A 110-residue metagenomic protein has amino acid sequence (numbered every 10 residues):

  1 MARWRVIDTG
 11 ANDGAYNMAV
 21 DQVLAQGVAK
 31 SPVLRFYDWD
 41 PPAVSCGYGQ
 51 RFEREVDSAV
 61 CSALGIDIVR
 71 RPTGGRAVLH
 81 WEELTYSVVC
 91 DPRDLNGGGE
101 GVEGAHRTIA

Functional and structural regions predicted by a protein language model:
M1-E55, A59, A63, D67-R71: Active-site loop/lid in soluble adenylation, ligation, and acyl-transfer enzymes
D8, N96-E100: Short coil/turn segments at secondary-structure junctions
D13, E100-G101: Alpha-helix capping and helix-coil boundary motifs
Y16, V20, E82, I109: Catalytic-loop motifs flanking and including active-site residues across diverse enzymes
R54-G97: A glycine-rich, hydrophobic loop/mini-helix early in the fold
G101-A110: Long, well-ordered alpha-helical scaffolding segments within enzyme catalytic domains, especially pronounced
